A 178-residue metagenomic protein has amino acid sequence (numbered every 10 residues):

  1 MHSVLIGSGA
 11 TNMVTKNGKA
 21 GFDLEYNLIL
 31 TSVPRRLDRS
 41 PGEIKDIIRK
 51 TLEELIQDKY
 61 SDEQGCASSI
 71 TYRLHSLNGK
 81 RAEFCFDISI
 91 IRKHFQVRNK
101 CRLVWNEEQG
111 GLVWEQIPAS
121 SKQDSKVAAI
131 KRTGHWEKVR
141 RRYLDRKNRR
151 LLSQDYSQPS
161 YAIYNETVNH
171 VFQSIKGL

Functional and structural regions predicted by a protein language model:
M1, K59-D62, F84-C85, S89-L178: The feature captures the alpha-helical scaffold/lid subdomain characteristic of nucleotidyltransferase
M1-L24, L28-R35: Active-site nucleotide-donor binding segment shared across nucleotidyl transfer reactions
N12-V14, R36, A82, Q96-R98: Short catalytic/ligand-binding loop motif for oxyanion handling, primarily in non-cytosolic enzymes, centered on
F22-L24, D46-I48, N106-G110: Short, low-complexity, polar/charged sequence segments that are solvent-exposed and flexible
N27-T31, T51-E54, G111-P118: Glycine-rich loops and low-complexity Gly/Arg-rich segments that provide flexible linkers or classic glycine-based
P34-I44: Short, conserved charged micro-motifs
G42-Q96: Conserved catalytic core of two-metal-ion nucleotidyltransferases
